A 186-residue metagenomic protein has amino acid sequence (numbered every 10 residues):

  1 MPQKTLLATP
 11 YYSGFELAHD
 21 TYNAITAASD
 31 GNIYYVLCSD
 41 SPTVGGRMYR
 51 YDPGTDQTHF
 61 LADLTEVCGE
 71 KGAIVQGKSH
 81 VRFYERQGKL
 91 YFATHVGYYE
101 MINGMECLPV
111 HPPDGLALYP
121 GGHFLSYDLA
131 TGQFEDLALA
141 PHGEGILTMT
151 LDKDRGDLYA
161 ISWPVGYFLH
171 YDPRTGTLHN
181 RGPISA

Functional and structural regions predicted by a protein language model:
P10-G46: Beta-strand-rich domains and repeat architectures in extracellular enzymes and scaffolds, especially beta-propellers
H19-A24, C68-R82, G143-T150, A186: Repeated scaffold domains used in trafficking and secretory/extracellular systems, primarily beta-propellers
A27-D30, E85-Q87, D152-R155: Residue-level detector of Asp-centered blade-edge/turn motifs that repeat once per structural unit in beta-propeller
I33-V36, L90-Y91, D157-A160: Conserved beta-propeller blade signature
C38-P42, F92-Y119: Short, conserved, GDST-rich strand-edge loop motifs in beta-rich repeat architectures
M48-T55, P109-A130: Beta-propeller blade signature
G54-G97, P141: Blade-loop segments of beta-propeller domains
H59-E66, E135-L139, H179-S185: Beta-propeller fold detector
